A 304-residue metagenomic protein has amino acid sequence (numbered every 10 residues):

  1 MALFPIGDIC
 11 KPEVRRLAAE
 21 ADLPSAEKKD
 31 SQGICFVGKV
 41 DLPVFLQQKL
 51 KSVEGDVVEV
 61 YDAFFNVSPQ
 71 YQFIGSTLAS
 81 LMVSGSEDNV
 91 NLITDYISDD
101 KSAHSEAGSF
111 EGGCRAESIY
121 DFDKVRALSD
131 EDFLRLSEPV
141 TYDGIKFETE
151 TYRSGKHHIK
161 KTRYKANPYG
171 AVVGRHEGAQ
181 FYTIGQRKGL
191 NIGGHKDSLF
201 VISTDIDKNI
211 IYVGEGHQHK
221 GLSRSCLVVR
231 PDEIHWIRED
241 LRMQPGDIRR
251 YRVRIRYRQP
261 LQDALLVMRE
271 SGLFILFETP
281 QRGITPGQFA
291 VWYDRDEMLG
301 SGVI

Functional and structural regions predicted by a protein language model:
M1-Y257, L261-M298: Nucleotide-activated chemistry modules centered on ATP-dependent adenylation/adenylyltransferase
S301-V303: C-terminal tail/sorting-segment detector
